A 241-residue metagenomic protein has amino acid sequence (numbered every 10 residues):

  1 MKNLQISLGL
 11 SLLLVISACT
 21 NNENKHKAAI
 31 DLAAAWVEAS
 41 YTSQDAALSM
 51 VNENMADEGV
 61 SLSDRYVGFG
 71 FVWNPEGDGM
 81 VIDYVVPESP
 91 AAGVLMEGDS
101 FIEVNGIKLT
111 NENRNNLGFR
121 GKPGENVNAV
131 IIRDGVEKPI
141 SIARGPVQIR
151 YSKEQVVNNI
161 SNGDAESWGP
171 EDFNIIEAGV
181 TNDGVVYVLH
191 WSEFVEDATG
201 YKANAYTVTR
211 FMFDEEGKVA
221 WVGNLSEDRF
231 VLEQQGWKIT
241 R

Functional and structural regions predicted by a protein language model:
M1-L8: Bacterial N-terminal signal peptides that target proteins for export
I16-A18: C-terminal motif of bacterial Sec signal peptides marking the signal peptidase cleavage site
N21-K27, V157-R241: A beta-strand edge to alpha-helix "cap/lid" segment located at domain peripheries
N22-K27, A34-Y84, L117-R120, I142-A143 (+1 more regions): PDZ/PDZ-like peptide-tail recognition elements
Y84-P90, N113: Short alpha-helix capping/helix-loop boundary micro-motifs
A91-N111: Conserved PDZ fold ligand-binding element
L109, G145-P146, L225-F230: A short acidic/small-residue loop/turn micro-motif
N116-E154, N158: PDZ-domain C-terminal substructure recognizer with occasional recognition of PDZ-binding tails
